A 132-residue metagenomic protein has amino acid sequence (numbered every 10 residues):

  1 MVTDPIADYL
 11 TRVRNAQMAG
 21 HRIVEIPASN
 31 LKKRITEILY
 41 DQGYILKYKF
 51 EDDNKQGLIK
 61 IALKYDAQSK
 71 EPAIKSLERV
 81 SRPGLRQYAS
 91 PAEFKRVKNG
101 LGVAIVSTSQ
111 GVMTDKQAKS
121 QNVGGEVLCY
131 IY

Functional and structural regions predicted by a protein language model:
M1-Y132: Core subunits and conserved enzymes of cellular information-processing and envelope-translocation systems across
